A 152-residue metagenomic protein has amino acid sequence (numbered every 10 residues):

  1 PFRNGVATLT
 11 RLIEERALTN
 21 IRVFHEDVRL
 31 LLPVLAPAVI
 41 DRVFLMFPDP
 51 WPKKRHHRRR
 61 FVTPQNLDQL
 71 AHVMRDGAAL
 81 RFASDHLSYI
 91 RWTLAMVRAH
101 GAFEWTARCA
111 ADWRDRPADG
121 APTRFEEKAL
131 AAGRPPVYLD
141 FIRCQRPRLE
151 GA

Functional and structural regions predicted by a protein language model:
F2-R3: Conserved SAM/SAH-binding beta-strand->alpha-helix loop
A7-R42: S-adenosyl-L-methionine
R11-L12, V73-D76, P135, D140: Aromatic-rich, lipid-facing transmembrane alpha helices and their immediate juxtamembrane interface loops in integral
I40-F61: A short SAM/SAH-binding and catalytic strip from SAM-dependent methyltransferases
V43, L70-A71, L80, T93: Class I S-adenosylmethionine-dependent transferase superfamily signal
R55-H57, R81-H100: Conserved class I S-adenosyl-L-methionine
R60-A79: A short glycine-rich, Lys/Arg-flanked "PGG" loop and its adjoining helix->strand segment in the class I
Y89, A95-A152: Class I S-adenosyl-L-methionine
